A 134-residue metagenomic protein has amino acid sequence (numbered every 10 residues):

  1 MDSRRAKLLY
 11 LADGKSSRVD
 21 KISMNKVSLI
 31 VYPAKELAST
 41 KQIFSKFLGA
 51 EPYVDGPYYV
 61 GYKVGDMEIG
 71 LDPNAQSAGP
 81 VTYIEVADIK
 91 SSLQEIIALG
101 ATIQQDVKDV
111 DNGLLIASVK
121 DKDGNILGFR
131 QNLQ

Functional and structural regions predicted by a protein language model:
L8-K41, P80-T82, L133-Q134: N-terminal beta-strand motif that seeds the catalytic metal site of vicinal oxygen chelate
N25, V31-I69: Core segments of cupin and vicinal oxygen chelate
E36-L37, I84-I126, L133: Vicinal oxygen chelate
V54-G56, P73, Q131-Q134: Acetyl-CoA-dependent GNAT
G56-Y59, S77-A78, V110-L115: Short acidic/glycine-enriched loop/turn segments that link adjacent beta-strands
D66-I69, Q76-A78, I89-S91: Short, charged/polar surface micro-motifs in flexible loops or helix N-caps
E68-G70, G124-L127: Short, charged/polar, Gly/Pro-enriched secondary-structure boundary elements
